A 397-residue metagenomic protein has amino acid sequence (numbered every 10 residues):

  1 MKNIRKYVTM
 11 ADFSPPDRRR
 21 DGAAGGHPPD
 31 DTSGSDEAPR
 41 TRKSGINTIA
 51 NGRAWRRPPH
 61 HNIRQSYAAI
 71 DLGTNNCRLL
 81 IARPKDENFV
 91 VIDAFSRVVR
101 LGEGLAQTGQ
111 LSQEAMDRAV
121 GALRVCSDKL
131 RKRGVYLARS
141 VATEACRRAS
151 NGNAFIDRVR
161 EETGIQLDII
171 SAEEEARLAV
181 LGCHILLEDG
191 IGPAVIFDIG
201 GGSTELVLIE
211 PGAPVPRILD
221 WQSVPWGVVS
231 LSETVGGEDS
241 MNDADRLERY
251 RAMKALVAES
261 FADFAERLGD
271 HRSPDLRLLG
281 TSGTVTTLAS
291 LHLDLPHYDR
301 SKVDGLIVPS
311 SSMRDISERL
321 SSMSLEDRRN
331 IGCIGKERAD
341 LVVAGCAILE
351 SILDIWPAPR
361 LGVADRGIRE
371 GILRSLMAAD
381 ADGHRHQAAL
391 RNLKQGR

Functional and structural regions predicted by a protein language model:
R5, F13, R19, Y67 (+6 more regions): Helical "lid/coupling" subdomains associated with nucleotide-phosphate turnover
R5-R53: N-terminal intrinsically disordered, low-complexity tails
T48-A68: Entry/capping segment at the start of metal-dependent catalytic domains with acidic active-site entry clusters
Q65-N88: N-terminal basic/disordered segments at the start of proteins
T74-N76, T143, C183, G200-L206 (+1 more regions): Ser/Thr-glycine-rich phosphate-binding loops at phosphate-binding pockets of nucleotides, nucleotide cofactors
N75, Y136, P359: Short acidic/polar active-site loop segments enriched in Thr and Asp
E87-I92, P214-L219: Beta-strand initiation motifs
F95-V99: A structural signal for short, well-ordered beta-strand segments
